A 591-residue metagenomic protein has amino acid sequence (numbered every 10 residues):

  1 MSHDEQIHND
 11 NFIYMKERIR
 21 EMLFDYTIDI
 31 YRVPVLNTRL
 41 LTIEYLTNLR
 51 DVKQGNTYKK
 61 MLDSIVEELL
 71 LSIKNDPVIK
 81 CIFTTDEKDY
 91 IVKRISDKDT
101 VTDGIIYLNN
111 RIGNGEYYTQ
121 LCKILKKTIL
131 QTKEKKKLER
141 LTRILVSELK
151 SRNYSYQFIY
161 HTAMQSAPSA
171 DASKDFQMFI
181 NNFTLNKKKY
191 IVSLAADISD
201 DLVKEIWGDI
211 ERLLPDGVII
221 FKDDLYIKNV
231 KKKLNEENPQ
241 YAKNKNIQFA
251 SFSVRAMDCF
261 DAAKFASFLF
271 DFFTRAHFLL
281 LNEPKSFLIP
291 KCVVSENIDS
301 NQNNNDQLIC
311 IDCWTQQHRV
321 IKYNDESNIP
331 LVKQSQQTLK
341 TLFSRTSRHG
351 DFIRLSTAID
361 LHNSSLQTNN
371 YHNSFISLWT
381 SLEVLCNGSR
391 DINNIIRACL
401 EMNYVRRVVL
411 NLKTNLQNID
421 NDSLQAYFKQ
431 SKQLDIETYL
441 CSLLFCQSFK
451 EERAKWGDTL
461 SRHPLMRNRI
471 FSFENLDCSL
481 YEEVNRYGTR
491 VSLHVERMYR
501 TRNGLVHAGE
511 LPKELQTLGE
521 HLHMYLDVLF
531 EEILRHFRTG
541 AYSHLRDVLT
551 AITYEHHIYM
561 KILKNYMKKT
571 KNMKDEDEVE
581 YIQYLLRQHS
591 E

Functional and structural regions predicted by a protein language model:
M1-F176: N-terminal "leader" segments that precede or initiate the main folded domain
S2-I65, N328-E591: Amphipathic, oligomerization/interface secondary-structure segments
C81, C122, C259, C292 (+6 more regions): Generic recognition of cysteine residues
T100-I376, T380, V384, Q516-K571 (+1 more regions): Charged, non-catalytic interaction/linker regions at domain boundaries that couple catalytic cores to substrate
